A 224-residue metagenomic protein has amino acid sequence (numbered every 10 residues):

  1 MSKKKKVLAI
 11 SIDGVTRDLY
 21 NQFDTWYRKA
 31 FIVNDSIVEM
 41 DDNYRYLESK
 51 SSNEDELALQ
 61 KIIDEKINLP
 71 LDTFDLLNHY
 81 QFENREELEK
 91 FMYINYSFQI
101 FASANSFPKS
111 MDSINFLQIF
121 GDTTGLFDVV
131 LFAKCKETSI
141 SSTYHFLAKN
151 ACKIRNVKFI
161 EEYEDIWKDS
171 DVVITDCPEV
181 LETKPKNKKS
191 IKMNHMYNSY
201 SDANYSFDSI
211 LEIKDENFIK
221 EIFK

Functional and structural regions predicted by a protein language model:
M1-K4, T123-G125, D165-D171, P185: Flexible, charged surface loops at secondary-structure boundaries
S2-F82: Active-site neighborhood of HAD-like aspartate-dependent phosphohydrolases
G14-R17, Q22-F23, C135-S139, E164 (+2 more regions): Short, solvent-exposed loop/turn segments at secondary-structure junctions
H79-V130, T138-S141: Short, acidic loop-to-helix structural element flanking the phosphoryl-transfer center in phosphate-processing enzymes
F132-K184: Substrate-recognition "cap/lid" segment bordering the active-site pocket of phosphatases
V157-E161, Y205-D215: Short acidic-hydrophobic, aromatic-tinged amphipathic segments that line or gate anion-handling sites
D165-I166, I213-K224: Short amphipathic alpha-helix with an adjacent loop that forms part of the alpha/beta core around
V173-I210: Acidic, Mg2+-coordinating phosphoryl-transfer loop and its flanking beta/alpha structural elements, shared across
